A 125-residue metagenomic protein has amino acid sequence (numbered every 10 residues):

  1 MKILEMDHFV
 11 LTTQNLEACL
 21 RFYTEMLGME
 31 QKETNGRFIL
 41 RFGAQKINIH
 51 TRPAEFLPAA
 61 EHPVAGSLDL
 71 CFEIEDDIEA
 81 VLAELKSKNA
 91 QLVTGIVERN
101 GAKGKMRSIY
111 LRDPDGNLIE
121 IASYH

Functional and structural regions predicted by a protein language model:
M1-E17, L68-L70, H125: N-terminal beta-strand motif that seeds the catalytic metal site of vicinal oxygen chelate
E5, G36, G43-Q45, G66-L68 (+1 more regions): Residues that flank catalytic or metal-binding motifs in active/ligand-binding sites
V10-P53: Core segments of cupin and vicinal oxygen chelate
L16, L70-P114: Vicinal oxygen chelate
K32, H62-V64, K103: A generic structural micro-feature
L40-A44, L111-P114, Y124: Active-site beta-strand termini and strand-to-loop segments that position acidic
L118-I121: Short glycine-/small-residue motifs
